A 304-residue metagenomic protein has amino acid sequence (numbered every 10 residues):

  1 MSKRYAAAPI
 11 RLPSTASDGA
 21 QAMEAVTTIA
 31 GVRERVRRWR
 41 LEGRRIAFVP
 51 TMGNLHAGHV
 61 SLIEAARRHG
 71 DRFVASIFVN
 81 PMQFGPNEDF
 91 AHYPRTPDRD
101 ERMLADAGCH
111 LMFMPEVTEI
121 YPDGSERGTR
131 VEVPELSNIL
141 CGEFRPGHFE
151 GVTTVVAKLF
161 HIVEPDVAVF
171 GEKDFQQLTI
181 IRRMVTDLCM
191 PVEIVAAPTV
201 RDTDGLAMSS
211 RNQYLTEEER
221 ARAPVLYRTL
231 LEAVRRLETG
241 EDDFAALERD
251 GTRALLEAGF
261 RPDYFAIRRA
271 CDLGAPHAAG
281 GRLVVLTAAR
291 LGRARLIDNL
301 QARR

Functional and structural regions predicted by a protein language model:
S2-R4, S14: Low-acidity, Ser/Thr- and Arg-rich intrinsically disordered low-complexity segments
D18-F260, R268-A270, L300: Nucleotidyltransferase catalytic core that binds NTPs
D250-R304: Phosphate/ribose-recognition catalytic cores of enzymes acting on nucleotide-derived substrates
